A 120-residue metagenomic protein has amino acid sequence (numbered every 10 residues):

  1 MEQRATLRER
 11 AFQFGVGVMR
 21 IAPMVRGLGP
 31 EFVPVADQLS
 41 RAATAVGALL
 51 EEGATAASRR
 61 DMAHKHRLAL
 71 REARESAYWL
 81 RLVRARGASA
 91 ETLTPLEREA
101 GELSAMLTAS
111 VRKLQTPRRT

Functional and structural regions predicted by a protein language model:
M1-T120: Short, C-terminally biased terminal segments at protein or domain edges
